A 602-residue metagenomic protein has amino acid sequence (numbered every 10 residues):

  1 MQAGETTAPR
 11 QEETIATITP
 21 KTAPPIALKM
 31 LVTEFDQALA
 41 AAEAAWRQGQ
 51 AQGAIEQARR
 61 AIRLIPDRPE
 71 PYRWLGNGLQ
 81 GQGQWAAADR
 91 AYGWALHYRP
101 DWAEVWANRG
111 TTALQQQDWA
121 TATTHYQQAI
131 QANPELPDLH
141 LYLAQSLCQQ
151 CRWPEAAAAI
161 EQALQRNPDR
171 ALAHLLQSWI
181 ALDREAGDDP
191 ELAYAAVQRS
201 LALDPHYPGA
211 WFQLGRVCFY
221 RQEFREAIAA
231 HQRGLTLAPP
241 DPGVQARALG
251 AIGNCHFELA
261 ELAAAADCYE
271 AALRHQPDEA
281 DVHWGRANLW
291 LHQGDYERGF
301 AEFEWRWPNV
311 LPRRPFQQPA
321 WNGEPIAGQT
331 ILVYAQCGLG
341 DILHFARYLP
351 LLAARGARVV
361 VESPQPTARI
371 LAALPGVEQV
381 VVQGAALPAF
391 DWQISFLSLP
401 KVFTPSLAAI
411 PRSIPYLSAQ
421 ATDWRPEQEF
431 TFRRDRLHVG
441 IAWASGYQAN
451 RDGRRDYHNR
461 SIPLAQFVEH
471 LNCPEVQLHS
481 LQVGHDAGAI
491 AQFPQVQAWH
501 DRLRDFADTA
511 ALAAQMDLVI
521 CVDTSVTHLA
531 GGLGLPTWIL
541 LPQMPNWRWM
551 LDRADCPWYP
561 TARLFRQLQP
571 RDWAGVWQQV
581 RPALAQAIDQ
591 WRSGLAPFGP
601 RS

Functional and structural regions predicted by a protein language model:
M1-S602: Alpha-helical solenoid repeat scaffolds of the TPR/TPR-like class and their adjacent stem/linker regions that mediate
